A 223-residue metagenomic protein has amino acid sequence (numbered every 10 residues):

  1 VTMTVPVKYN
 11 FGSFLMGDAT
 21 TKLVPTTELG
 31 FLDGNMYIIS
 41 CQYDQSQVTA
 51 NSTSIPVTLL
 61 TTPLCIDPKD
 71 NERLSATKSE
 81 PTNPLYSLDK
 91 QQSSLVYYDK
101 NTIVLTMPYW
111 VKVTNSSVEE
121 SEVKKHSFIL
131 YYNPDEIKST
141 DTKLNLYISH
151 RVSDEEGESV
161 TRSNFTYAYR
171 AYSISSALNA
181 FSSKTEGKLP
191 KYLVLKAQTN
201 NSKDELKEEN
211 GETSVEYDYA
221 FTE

Functional and structural regions predicted by a protein language model:
V1-Y9: Structural detector for short beta-strands of small beta-barrel domains
N10, L15-F31: Beta-strand/loop nucleic-acid-binding surfaces
P25-I55: Flexible glycine-rich surface loops and low-complexity tracts that mediate binding to linear polymers
F31-N35, Y97-N101, T140, G187-L189: Solvent-exposed loop and beta-edge segments used for protein-protein assembly and interaction
L32-D33, H150-N200: Short, solvent-exposed, Trp/other aromatic-anchored flexible loops in extracytoplasmic proteins
Q47-W110: Surface-exposed beta-loop interaction hotspot
L88-T161: Short helix-loop boundary/capping segments
N201-E223: Short beta-strand elements
